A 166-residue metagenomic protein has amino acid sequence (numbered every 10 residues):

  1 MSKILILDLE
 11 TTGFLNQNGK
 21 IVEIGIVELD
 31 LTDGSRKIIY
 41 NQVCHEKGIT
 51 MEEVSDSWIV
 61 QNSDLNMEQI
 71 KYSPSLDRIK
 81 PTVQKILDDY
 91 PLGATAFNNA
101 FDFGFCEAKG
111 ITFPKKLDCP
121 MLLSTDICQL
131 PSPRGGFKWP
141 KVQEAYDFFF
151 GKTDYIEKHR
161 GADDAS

Functional and structural regions predicted by a protein language model:
S2-G110, Q143-E144, F148-F150: Conserved non-catalytic scaffold segment of RNase H-like nuclease domains
F113-P114: A short, structured loop/turn motif at beta-sheet edges
D118-K138: Short alpha-helix plus adjacent loop in nuclease-associated cores
S132-K152: A polyampholytic, Gly/Pro-enriched intrinsically disordered region
D154-H159: Cysteine endopeptidase catalytic domains of the caspase/legumain-like
R160-S166: Acidic, divalent-metal-coordinating active-site segment for phosphoryl/phosphodiester hydrolysis, typified by short
